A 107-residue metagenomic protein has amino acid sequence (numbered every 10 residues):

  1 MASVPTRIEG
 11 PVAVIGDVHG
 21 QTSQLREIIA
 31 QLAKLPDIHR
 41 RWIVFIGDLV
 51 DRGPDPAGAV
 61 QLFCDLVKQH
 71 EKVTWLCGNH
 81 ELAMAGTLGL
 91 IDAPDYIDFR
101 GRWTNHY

Functional and structural regions predicted by a protein language model:
M1-L62: N-terminal active-site segment of His-dependent metallophosphoesterases
H39, R52-Y107: Active-site neighborhood of divalent metal-dependent phosphoester bond hydrolases
